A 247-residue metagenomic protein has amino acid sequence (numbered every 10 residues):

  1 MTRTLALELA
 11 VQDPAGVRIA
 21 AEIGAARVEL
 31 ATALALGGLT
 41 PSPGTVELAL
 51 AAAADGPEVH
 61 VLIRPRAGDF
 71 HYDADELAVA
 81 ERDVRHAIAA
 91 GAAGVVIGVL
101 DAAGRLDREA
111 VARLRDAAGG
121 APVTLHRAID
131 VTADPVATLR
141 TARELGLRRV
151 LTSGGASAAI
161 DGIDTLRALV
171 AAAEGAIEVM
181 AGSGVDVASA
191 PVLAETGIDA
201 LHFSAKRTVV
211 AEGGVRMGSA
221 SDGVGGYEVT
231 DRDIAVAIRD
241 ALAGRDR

Functional and structural regions predicted by a protein language model:
M1-A10, P14, R18, L50-A51 (+1 more regions): N-terminal amphipathic alpha-helix/helix-capping segment at the start of soluble metabolic enzymes
M1-T2, V28, A53-P57, G91 (+4 more regions): Short helix-capping segments at alpha-helix termini
L5-V11, V28-L30, P57-I63, V95-I97 (+4 more regions): Hydrophobic faces of well-ordered beta-strands that scaffold small-molecule active sites in alpha/beta enzyme cores
Q12-I23, H71-H86, V123, D130-L145 (+2 more regions): Catalytic cores of alpha/beta
P14-V17, A33-E58, A74-A78, V99-G119 (+5 more regions): Active-site-adjacent beta->alpha loops and helix N-cap segments on the catalytic face of soluble alpha/beta enzymes
E22, A26-L36: Short linear S-[DN]-x-LW-Φ motif typified by the pepsin-like aspartic protease active-site region
R82-G98: Ordered, amphipathic secondary-structure segments that act as subunit-interaction surfaces in large macromolecular
A173-R247: C-terminal alpha-helical cap/extension of soluble enzyme domains
